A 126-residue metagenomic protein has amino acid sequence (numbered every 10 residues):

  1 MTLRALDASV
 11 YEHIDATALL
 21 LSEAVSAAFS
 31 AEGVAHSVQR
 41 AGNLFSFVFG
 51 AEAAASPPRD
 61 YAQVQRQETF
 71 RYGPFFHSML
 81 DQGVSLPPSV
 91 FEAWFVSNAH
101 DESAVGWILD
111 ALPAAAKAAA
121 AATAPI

Functional and structural regions predicted by a protein language model:
M1-S9, H13, T17, A53: Structural motif of enzymes handling amino- and sulfur-group chemistry
R4-S9, S78-I126: PLP-dependent enzyme catalytic core of the Aspartate aminotransferase-like
A8-V10, L21, S26: Extracellular beta-strand/loop-rich repeat segments of large surface/secreted proteins
A18-E23, L112-A116: Short, hydrophobic/amphipathic alpha-helical packing segments that form internal helix faces or helix-helix interfaces
L19-E23, E32-F75, N98: Conserved PLP-binding catalytic core of the aspartate aminotransferase-like
A24-F29, A118-A120: Short arginine-rich
A28-V34, V84: Short secondary-structure junctions
